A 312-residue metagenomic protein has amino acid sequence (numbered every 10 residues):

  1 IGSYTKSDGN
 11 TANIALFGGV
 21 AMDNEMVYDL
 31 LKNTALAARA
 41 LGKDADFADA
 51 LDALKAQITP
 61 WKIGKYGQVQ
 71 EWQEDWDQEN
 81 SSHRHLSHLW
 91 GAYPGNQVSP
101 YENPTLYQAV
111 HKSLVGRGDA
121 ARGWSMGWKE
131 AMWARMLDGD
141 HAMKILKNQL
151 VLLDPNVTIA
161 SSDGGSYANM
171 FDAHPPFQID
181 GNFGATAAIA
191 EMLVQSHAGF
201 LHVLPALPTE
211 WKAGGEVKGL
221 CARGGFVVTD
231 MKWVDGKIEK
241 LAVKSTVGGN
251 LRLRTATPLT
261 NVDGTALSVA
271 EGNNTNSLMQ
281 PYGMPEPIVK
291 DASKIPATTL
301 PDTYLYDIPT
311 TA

Functional and structural regions predicted by a protein language model:
I1, L51-A56, P205-K212: A glycine-rich phosphate-binding loop feature that marks nucleotide/adenosyl-phosphate handling sites
I1-L30, F177-Q178, D230-M231: C-terminal, helix-dominated tail/subdomain
G9-N10, G67, G264-T265: Intrinsic-disorder/low-complexity loop/linker signature
L16, S82-R84, K218-R223: Short Gly/Pro-enriched turn/cap motifs at secondary-structure boundaries
V20-L201, E239: Active-site core of glycosidic bond-cleaving carbohydrate-active enzymes
D140-T311: Non-catalytic C-terminal accessory modules of carbohydrate-active enzymes
